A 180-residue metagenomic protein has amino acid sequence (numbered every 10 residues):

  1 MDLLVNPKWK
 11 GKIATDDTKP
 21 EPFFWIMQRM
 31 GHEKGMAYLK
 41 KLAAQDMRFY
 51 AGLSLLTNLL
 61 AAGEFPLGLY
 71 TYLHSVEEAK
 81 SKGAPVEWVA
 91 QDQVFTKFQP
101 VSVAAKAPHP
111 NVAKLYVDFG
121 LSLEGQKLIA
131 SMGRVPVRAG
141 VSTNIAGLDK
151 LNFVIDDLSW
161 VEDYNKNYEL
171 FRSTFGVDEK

Functional and structural regions predicted by a protein language model:
M1-E64: Extracytoplasmic ligand-binding site segments that recognize negatively charged/polar headgroups
W9-T18, F119-V141: Periplasmic-binding protein-like
M27-R29, F98-V112, L128-I129: A bilobed periplasmic-binding-protein/Venus flytrap-type ligand-binding module shared by bacterial periplasmic
L39-A43, R48-Y50, K82-A107: Periplasmic-binding protein-like
L56-T57, S75-V76, A113, G125: Short, hydrophobic alpha-helical packing/hinge segments within bilobed ligand-binding/sensory domains
P66-P85: A ligand-binding cleft/hinge motif common to bilobed small-molecule-binding domains
Y116: Substrate/cofactor-recognition hotspot
V137-K180: An extracytoplasmic/periplasmic, membrane-proximal ligand-sensing/linker region
